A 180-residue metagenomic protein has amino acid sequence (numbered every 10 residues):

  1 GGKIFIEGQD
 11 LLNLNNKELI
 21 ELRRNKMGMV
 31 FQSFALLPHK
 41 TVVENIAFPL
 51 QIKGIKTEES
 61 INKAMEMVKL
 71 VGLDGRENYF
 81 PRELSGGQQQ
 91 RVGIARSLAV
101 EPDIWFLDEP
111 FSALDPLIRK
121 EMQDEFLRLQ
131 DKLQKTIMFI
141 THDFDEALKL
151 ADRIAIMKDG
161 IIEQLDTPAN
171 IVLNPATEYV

Functional and structural regions predicted by a protein language model:
E7-D10, Q51, E58-R76, R128: Conserved ABC ATPase "signature" region
K40-A47: Short coil-to-helix segment of the ABC ATPase nucleotide-binding domain corresponding to the Q-loop/switch region
F80-L84, Q88-Q90: Conserved ABC ATPase signature
A99-D103: A short, proline-enriched helix->beta-strand linker immediately N-terminal to the Walker B motif in ABC-type P-loop
W105-E109: Catalytic Walker B motif of ABC-type/P-loop ATPase nucleotide-binding domains
L165-D166, N174: ABC ATPase "signature
